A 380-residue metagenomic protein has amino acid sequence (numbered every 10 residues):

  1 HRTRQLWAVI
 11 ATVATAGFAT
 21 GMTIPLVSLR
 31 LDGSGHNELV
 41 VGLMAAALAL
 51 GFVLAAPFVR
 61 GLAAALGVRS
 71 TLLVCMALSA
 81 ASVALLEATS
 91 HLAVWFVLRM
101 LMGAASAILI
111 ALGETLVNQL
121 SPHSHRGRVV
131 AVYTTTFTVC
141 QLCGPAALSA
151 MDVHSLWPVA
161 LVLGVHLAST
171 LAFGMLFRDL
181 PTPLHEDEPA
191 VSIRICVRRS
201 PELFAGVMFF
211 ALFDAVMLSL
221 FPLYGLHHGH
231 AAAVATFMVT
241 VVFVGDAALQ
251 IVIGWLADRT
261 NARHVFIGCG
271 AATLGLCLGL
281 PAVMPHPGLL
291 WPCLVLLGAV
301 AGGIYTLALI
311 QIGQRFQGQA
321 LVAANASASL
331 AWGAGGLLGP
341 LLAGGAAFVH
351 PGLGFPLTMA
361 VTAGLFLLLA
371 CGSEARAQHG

Functional and structural regions predicted by a protein language model:
R2-A49, E202-G206, D214-Y224, H228 (+1 more regions): Helix-loop boundary and gating motifs at the non-cytosolic
A55-G67, D152, L249-N261, A347: Helix-to-loop junctions at the C-terminal end of transmembrane segments in multipass secondary transporters
S70-A84, H264-L278, A360: Structural signature of the two symmetry-related core transmembrane helices
A93-L101, G288-L296: Paired small-residue
M100-T135: Cytoplasmic helix-loop-helix junction between adjacent transmembrane helices in 12-TM secondary transporters
I108-S121, G302-F316: Intracellular juxtamembrane helix-capping segments at the cytosolic ends of symmetry-related transmembrane helices
V159-G174, P356-C371: Symmetry-related core transmembrane helices of the 12-TM Major Facilitator Superfamily/SLC fold
Q319-F348: A late C-terminal transmembrane helix in Major Facilitator Superfamily
